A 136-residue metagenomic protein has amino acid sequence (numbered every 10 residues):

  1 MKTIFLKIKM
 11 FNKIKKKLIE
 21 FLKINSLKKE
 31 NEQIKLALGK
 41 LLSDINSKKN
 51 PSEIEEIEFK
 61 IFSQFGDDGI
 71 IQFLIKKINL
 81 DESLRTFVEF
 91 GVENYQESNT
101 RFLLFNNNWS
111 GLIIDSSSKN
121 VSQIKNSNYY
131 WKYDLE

Functional and structural regions predicted by a protein language model:
M1-E56: Membrane-proximal basic amphipathic "stem/tether" segments
F59-E136: SAM cofactor-binding core of SAM-dependent methyltransferases, primarily the Rossmann-like beta-alpha-beta module
